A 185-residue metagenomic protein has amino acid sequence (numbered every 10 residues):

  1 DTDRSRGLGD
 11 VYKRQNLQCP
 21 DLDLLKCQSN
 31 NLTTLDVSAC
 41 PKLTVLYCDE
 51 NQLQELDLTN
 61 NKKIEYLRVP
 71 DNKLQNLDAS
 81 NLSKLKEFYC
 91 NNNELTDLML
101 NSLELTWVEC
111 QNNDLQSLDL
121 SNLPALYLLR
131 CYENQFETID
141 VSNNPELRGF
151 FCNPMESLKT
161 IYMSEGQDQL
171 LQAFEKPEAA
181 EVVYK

Functional and structural regions predicted by a protein language model:
D1-Y12: Single conserved hydrophobic/aromatic residue that forms the stacking wall/gate of nucleotide- or nucleobase-binding
D3-R4, L35, D71: Serine/threonine-rich, low-complexity intrinsically disordered segments
R4, Q18-C19, Q28, A39 (+8 more regions): C-terminal capping segment of individual leucine-rich repeats
R6, D23-C27, T44-C48, E65-V69 (+4 more regions): Conserved hydrophobic beta-strand positions in leucine-rich repeat
K13-R14, L35, L56, L77 (+4 more regions): Canonical leucine-rich repeat
N30, N51, N72, N93 (+3 more regions): Consensus "Asn ladder" position of solenoid repeat domains
V141-K185: Leucine-rich solenoid repeat scaffolds
